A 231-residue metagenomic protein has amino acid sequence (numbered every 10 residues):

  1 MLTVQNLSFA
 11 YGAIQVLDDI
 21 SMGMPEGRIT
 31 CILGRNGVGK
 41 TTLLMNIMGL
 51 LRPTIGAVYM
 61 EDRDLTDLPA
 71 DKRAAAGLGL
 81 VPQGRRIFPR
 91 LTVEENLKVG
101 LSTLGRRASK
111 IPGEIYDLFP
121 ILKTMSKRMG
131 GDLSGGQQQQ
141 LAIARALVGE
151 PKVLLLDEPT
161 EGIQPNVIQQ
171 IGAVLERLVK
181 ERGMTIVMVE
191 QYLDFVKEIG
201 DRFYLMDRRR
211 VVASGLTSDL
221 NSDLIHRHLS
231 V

Functional and structural regions predicted by a protein language model:
L33-R35: The feature captures the beta-strand-to-loop junction immediately N-terminal to the Walker
M48: Helix-to-loop junction immediately C-terminal to a conserved catalytic motif
G56-R63, A76, A108-I111, D117 (+1 more regions): Conserved ABC transporter NBD signature motif
L91, L133, A146-L147: ABC ATPase signature
V148-K152: A short, proline-enriched helix->beta-strand linker immediately N-terminal to the Walker B motif in ABC-type P-loop
Q169-R182: Helical segment within the ABC ATPase nucleotide-binding domain
